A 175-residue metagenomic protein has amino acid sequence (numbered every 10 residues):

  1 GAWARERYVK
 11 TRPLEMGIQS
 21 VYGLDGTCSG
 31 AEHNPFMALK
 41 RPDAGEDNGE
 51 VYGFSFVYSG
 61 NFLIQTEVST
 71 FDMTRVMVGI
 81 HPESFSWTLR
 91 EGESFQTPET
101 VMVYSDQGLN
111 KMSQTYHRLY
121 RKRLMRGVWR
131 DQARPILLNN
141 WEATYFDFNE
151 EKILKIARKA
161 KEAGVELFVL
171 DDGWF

Functional and structural regions predicted by a protein language model:
G1-Y120: N-terminal accessory beta-strand-rich subdomains and adjacent acidic, glycine-rich linkers that precede catalytic cores
Y116-D131, I136: Long, charged amphipathic helices and adjacent flexible linkers at domain junctions
W129-F175: Aromatic-lined carbohydrate-binding/catalytic grooves of carbohydrate-active enzymes
